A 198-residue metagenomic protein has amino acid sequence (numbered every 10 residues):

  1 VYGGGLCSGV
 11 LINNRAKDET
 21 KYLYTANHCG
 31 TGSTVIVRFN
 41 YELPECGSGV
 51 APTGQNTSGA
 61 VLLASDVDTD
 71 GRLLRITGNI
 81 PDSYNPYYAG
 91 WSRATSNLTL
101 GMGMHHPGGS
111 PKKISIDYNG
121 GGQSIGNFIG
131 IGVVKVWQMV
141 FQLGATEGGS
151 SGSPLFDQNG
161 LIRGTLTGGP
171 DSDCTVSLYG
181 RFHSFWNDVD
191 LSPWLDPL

Functional and structural regions predicted by a protein language model:
V1-M139: Serine endopeptidase catalytic core focused on the charge-relay Asp
V10-T20, G144-L166: Catalytic nucleophile loop of clan PA
Y22-L23, G49-S58, L63-D66, F156-L198: C-terminal subregion of chymotrypsin/trypsin-like serine protease catalytic domains
A26-C29, P107-G108, G148, G164-D171: Short beta->alpha transition motifs characteristic of CBS
G109, G144, R181-S184: Helix N-terminus capping/helix-initiation residues
